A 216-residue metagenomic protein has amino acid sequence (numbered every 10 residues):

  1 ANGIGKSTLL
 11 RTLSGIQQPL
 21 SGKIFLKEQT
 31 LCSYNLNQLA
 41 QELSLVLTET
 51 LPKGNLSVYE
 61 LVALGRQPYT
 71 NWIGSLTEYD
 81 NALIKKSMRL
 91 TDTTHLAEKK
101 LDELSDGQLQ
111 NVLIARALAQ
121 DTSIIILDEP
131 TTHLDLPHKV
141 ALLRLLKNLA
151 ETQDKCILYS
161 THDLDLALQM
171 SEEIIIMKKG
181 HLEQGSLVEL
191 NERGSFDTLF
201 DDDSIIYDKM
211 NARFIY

Functional and structural regions predicted by a protein language model:
S14: Helix-to-loop junction immediately C-terminal to a conserved catalytic motif
G22-T30, L39: Conserved ABC transporter NBD signature motif
A63, E78-L96: Conserved ABC ATPase "signature" region
K100-L104: Conserved ABC ATPase signature
I125-D128: Catalytic Walker B motif of ABC-type/P-loop ATPase nucleotide-binding domains
T161-H162: H-loop/switch region of ABC-family ATPase nucleotide-binding domains
F200-Y216: ABC ATPase nucleotide-binding domains
